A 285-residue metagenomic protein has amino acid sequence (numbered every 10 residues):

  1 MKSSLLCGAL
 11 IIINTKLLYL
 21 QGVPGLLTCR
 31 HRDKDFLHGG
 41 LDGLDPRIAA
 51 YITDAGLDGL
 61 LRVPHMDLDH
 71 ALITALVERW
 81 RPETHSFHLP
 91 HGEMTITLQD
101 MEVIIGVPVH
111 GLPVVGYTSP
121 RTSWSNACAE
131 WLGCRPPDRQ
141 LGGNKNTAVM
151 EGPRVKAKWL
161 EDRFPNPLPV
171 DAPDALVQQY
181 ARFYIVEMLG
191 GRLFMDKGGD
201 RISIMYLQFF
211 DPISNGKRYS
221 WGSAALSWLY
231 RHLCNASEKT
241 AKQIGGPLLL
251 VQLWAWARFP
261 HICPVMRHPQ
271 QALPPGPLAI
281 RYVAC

Functional and structural regions predicted by a protein language model:
M1-Y230: N-terminal leader regions that mediate targeting or early regulatory function
A127-C128, C134, L253, P274-L278: Short, intrinsically disordered/low-complexity patches at protein termini and at juxtamembrane boundaries
E130-P136, N215-S220, A241, W256-P264 (+1 more regions): Short, charged low-complexity intrinsically disordered segments located at boundaries of structured domains
N146-N166, W256, H261-C285: Extended, charge-rich alpha-helical regions
R192, W254-A257: Amphipathic alpha-helical segments in well-ordered regions
D200-L253, C263-L273: Hydrophobic, mid-to-C-terminal alpha-helical segments
